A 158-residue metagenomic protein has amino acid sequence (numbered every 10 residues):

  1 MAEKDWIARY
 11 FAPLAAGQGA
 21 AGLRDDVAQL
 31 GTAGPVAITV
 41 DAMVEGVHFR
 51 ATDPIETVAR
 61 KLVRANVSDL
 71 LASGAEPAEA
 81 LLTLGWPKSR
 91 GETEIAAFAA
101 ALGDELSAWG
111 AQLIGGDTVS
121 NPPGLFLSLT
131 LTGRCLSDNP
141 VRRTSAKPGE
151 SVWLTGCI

Functional and structural regions predicted by a protein language model:
M1-T57, L82, A97, A101-L106 (+2 more regions): Extreme N-terminal cap/leader segments of soluble proteins
M43, A78-I158: Glycine-rich anion-binding loops of enzyme active sites
V58-L62: Catalytic-loop motifs flanking and including active-site residues across diverse enzymes
R64-D69: Histidine-anchored nucleotide/phosphate-binding helix
G74: Conserved G/P- and acidic residue-centered "switch" motifs that form tight phosphate/ATP-binding loops in soluble
